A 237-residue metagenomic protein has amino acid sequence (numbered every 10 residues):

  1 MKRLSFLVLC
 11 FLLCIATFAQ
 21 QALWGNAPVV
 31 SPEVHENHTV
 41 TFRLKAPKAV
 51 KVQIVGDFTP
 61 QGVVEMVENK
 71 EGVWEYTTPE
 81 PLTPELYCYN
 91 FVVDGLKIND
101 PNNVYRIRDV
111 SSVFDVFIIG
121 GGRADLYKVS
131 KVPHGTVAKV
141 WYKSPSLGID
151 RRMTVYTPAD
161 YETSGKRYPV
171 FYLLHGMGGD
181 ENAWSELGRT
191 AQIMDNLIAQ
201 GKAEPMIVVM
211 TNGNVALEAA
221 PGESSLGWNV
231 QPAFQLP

Functional and structural regions predicted by a protein language model:
S5-A16: Bacterial N-terminal signal peptides
H38-F42: Structural beta-strand segments of beta-rich domains
R43-P84, D94-I119: Aromatic-rich carbohydrate-binding modules that target alpha-glucans
V55-D57, C88-V92, P101-V104, M153 (+3 more regions): Short, solvent-exposed loop/turn and secondary-structure capping segments
L82-R152, P158: Non-catalytic accessory segments flanking enzyme active sites
V129, G135, V140-I149, L174-P237: Cap/lid segment of the alpha/beta-hydrolase catalytic domain
M153-T157, T163-G178, V208: Short beta-strand element of the alpha/beta-hydrolase
